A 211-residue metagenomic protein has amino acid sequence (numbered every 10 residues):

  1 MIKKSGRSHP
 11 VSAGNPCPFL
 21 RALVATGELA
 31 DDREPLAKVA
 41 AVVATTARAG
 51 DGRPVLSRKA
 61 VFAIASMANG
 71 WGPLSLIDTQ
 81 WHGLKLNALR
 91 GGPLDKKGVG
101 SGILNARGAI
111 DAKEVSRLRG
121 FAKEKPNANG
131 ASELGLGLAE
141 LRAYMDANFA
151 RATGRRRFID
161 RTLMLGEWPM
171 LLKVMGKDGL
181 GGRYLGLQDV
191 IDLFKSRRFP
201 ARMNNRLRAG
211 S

Functional and structural regions predicted by a protein language model:
M1-F19, L23-S211: Polar/charged low-complexity regulatory segments
